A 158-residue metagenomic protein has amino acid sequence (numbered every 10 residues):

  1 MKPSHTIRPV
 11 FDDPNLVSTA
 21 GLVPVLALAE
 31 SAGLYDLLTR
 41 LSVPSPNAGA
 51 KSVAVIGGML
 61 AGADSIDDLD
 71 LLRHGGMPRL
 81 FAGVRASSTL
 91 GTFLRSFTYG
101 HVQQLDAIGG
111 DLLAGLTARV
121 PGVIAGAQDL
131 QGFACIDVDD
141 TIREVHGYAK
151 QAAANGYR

Functional and structural regions predicted by a protein language model:
M1-R158: Dynamic "connector" segments at or just before major functional cores
